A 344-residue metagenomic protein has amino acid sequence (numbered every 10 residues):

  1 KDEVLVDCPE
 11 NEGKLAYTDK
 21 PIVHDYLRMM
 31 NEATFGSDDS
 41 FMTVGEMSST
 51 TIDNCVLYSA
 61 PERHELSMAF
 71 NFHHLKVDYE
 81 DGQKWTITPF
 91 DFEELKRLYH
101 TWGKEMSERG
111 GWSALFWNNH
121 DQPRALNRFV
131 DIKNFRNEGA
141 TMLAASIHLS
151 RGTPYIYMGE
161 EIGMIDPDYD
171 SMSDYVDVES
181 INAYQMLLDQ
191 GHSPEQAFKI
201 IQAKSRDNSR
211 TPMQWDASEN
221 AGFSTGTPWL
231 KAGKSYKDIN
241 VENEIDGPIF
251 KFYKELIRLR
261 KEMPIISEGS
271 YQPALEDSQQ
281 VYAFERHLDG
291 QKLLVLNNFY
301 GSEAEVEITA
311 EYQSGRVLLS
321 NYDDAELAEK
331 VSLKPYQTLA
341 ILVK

Functional and structural regions predicted by a protein language model:
K1-K344: Active-site and adjacent substrate-binding regions of carbohydrate-active enzymes
